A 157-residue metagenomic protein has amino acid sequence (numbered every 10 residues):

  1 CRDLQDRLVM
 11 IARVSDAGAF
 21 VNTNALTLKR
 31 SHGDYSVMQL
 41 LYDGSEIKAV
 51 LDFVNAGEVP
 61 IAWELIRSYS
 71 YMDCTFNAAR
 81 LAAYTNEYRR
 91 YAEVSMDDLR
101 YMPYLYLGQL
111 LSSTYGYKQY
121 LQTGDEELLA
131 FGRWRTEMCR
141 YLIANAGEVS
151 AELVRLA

Functional and structural regions predicted by a protein language model:
C1-A19: Active-site catalytic-loop/activation-segment of kinase and kinase-like phosphoryl-transfer enzymes
C1-R7, L81, G132-R135: Hydrophobic packing residues in well-ordered alpha-helices of helical domains and bundles
S15-W63: Active-site acidic catalytic loop and adjacent metal/ATP-binding pocket of ATP-dependent phosphoryl transfer enzymes
A62-E93, L107-E126: Active-site activation/catalytic loop segments of kinase-like enzymes and analogous catalytic loops in related
V94-D98: Helix N-cap / loop-to-helix initiation motif
S113-A157: ATP/Mg2+ or Mg2+-diphosphate-binding catalytic cores that bind nucleotide phosphates or diphosphates via glycine-rich
